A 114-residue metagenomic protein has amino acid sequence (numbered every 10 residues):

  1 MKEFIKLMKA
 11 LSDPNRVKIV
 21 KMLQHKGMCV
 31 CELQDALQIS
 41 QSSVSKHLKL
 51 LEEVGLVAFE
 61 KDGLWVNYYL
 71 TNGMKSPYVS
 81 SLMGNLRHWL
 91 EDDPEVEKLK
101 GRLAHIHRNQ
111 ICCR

Functional and structural regions predicted by a protein language model:
K2-S43, K49, W65-M74: N-terminal helix-turn-helix DNA-binding core of bacterial DNA-binding proteins
P14-V17, C29, V57, V96 (+1 more regions): A general structural signal for well-ordered secondary-structure junctions
E53-D62, Y69-L70: Beta-hairpin "wing" of winged helix-turn-helix
K75-R114: Amphipathic alpha-helical dimerization/coiled-coil segments that flank or bridge DNA-binding/regulatory modules
